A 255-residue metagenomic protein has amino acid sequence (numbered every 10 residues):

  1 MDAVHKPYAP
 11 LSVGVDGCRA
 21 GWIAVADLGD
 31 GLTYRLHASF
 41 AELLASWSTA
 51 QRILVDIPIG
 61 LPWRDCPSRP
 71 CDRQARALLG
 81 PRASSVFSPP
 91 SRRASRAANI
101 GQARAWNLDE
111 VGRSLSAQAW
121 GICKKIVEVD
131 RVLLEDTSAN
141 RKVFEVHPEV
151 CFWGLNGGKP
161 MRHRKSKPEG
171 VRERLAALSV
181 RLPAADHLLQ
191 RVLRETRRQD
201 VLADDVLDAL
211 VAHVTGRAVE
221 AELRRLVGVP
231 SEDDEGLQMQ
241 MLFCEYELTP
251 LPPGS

Functional and structural regions predicted by a protein language model:
D2-S12, G17-S255: RNase H-like (RuvC/DEDD) metal-dependent nuclease/polynucleotide-processing core
